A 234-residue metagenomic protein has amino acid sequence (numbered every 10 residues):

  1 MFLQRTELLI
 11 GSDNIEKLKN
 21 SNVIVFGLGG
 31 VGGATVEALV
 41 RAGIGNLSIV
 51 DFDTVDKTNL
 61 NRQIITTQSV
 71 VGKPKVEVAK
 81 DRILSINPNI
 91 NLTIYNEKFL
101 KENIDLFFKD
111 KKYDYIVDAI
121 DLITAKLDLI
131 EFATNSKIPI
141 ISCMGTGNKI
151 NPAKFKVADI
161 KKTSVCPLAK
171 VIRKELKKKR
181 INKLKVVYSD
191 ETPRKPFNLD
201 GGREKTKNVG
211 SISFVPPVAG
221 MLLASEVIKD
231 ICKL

Functional and structural regions predicted by a protein language model:
M1-I24: N-terminal charged helix/coil linker that caps or initiates catalytic domains
F2, K19, K109-Y115, I120-A125 (+4 more regions): Glycine-rich phosphate/adenylate-binding loop
V25-G27, V50: Conserved N-terminal Rossmann-fold NAD(P)-binding element of oxidoreductases
V31-G32: Hydrophobic/small residue at the entry helix of a nucleotide-binding pocket
R41-N46: Conserved S-adenosyl-L-methionine
I49-N87: Glycine-rich phosphate-binding loop and adjoining beta1-alpha1-beta2 segment of Rossmann-like nucleotide-binding folds
Y95-I104: Conserved SAM/SAH-binding loop
